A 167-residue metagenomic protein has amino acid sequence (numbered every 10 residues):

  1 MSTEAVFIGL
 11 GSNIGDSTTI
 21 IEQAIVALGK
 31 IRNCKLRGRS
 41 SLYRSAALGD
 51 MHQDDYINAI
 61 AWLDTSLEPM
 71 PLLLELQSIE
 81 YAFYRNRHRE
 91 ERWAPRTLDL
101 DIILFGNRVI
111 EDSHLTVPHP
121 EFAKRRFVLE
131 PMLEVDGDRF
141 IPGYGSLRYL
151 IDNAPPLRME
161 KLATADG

Functional and structural regions predicted by a protein language model:
S2-C34, R39-A46: N-terminal beta1-alpha1 ligand-phosphate binding loop
V6, R32-G38, D55-A59, R96-L100 (+1 more regions): A generic structural signal for short beta-strands and their flanking turns/coil linkers
G11, W62-S66, F105: Solvent-exposed residues in well-ordered beta-strands and their adjoining turns, especially edge/terminal strands
T18-V26, L63-S66, R89-R92: A broad, low-specificity signal for short, low-complexity segments enriched in glycine/proline and polar/charged
E22-L28, W62, H114, H119 (+1 more regions): Alpha-helix termini
G38-T65: Short, charge-patterned binding micro-sites
L48-D55, L67-L73, S78-G167: Flexible, gly/pro- and Lys/Arg-enriched active-site loops
